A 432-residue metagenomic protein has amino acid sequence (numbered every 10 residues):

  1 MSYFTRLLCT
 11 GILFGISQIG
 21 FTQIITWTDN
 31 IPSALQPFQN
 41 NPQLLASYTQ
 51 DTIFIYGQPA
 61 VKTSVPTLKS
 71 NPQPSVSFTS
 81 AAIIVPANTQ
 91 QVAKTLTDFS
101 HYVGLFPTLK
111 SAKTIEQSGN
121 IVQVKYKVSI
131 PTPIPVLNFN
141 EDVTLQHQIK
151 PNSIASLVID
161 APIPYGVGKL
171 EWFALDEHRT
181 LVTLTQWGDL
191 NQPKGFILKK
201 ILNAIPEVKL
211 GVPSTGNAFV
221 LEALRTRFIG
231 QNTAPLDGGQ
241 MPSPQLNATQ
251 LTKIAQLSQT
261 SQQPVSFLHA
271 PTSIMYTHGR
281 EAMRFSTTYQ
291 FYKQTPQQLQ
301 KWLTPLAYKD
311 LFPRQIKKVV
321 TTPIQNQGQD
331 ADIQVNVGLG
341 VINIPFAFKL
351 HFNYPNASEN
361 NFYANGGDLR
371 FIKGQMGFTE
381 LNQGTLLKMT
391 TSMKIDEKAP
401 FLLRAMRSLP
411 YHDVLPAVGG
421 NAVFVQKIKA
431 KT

Functional and structural regions predicted by a protein language model:
M1-L8: Bacterial N-terminal signal peptides that target proteins for export
Q23-A60, K169-Q298, Q375-T432: Terminal "cap-and-tail" regions of soluble proteins that handle hydrophobic small molecules
L44-Q91, T95, A270-I274: N-terminal Sec/ER secretory leader and immediately downstream segment of secreted/extracellular precursors
P72-V76, V103, K113-P164, L257 (+6 more regions): Glycine-rich portal/gate segments that line the openings of hydrophobic small-molecule binding cavities
F78-Q91, V158, L202-L210, F285-Q290 (+2 more regions): Second-shell loop/turn segments in exported
V85-P107, Y292-Q315: Amphipathic alpha-helical segments
